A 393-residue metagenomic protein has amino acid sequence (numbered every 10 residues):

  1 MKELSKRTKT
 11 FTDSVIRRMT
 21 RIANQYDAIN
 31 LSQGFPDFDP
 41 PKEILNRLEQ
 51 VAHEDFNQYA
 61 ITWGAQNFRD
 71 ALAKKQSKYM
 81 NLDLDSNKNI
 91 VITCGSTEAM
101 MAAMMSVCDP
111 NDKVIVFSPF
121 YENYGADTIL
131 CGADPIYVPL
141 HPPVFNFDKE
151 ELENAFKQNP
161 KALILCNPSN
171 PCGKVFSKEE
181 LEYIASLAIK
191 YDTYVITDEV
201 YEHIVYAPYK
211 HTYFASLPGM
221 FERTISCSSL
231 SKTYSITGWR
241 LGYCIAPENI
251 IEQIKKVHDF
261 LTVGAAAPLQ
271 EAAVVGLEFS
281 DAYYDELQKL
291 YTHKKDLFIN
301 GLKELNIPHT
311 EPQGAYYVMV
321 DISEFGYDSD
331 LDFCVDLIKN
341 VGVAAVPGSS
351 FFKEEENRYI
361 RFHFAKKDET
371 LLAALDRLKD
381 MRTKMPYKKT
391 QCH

Functional and structural regions predicted by a protein language model:
K2-L4, K9-T12, M19-Y26, S32-V51 (+1 more regions): PLP-dependent class I/II
Q58-Y59, Y201: Intrinsically disordered, tyrosine-centered linear signaling motifs in cytosolic regions
Y59-T93: Conserved N-terminal alpha-helix of the aminotransferase class I/II PLP-enzyme fold
